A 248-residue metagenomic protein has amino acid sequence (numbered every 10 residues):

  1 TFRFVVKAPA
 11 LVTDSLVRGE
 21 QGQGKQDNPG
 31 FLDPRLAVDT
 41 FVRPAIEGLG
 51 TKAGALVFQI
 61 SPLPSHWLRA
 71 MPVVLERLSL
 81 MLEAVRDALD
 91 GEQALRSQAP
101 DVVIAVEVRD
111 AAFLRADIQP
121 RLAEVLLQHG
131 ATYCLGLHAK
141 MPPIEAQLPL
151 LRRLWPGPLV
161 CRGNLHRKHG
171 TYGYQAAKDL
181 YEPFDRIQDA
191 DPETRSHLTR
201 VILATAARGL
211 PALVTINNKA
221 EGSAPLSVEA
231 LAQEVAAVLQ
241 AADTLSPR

Functional and structural regions predicted by a protein language model:
T1-R248: Residues lining hydrophobic/aromatic ligand-binding pockets adjacent to catalytic sites
